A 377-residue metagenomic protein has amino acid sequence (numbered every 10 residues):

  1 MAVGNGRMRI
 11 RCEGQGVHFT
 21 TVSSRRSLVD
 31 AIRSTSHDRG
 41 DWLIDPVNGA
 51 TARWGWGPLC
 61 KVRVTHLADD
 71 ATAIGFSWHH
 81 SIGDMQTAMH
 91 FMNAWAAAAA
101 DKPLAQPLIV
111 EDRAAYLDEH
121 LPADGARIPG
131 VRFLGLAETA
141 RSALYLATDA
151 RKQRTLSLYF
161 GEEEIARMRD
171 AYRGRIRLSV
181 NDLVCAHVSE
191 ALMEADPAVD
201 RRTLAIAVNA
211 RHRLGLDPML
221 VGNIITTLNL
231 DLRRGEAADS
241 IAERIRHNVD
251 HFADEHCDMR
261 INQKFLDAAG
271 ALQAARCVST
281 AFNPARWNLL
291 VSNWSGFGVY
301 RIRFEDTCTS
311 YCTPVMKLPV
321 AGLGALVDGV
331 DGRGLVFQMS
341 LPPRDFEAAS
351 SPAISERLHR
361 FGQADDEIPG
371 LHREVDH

Functional and structural regions predicted by a protein language model:
M1-G6, G130-Q153, H256-L272: Short N-terminal signal/transit or membrane-insertion segments and the immediately adjacent low-complexity/disordered
M1-R127, K152, L156, I165-A207 (+2 more regions): Non-catalytic N-terminal regions of enzymes
L108-R167, N229-R244, H251: Non-catalytic, mobile gating and regulatory segments of ester bond hydrolases
L134, T226, L326: Short, electropositive, low-hydrophobicity segments enriched in small/polar residues
Q153-S157, A166-R167, G222-I302: Helical lid/core segments from catalytic subdomains that handle acyl or acyl-like groups
